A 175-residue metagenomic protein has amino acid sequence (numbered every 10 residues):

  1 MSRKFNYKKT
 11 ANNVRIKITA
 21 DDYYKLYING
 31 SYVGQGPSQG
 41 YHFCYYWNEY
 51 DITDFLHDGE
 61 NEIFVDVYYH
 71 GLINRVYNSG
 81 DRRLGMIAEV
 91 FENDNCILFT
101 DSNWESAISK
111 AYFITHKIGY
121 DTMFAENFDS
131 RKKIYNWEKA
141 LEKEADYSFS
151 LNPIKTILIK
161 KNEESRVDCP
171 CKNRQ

Functional and structural regions predicted by a protein language model:
M1, T10, A20, C44-Y46: Residues that act as N-cap/strand-start positions at coil-to-secondary-structure junctions
M1-R3, V14-I16, N48, I63 (+1 more regions): Hydrophobic residues positioned within well-ordered beta-strands of beta-sheet architectures
S2-V14, D51-D58, C169-Q175: Extracellular and analogous surface-interaction loops
Y7-K8, N12-L26, I63-V65, W137: Aromatic-lined ligand-binding clefts that engage carbohydrates, nucleic acids, or primary amines
T10-A11, T53-E62, V90-F99: A short, structured loop/turn motif at beta-sheet edges
K25-G80: Beta-strand-rich ligand-recognition modules
V65-N173: An acidic-aromatic loop/edge-strand motif
